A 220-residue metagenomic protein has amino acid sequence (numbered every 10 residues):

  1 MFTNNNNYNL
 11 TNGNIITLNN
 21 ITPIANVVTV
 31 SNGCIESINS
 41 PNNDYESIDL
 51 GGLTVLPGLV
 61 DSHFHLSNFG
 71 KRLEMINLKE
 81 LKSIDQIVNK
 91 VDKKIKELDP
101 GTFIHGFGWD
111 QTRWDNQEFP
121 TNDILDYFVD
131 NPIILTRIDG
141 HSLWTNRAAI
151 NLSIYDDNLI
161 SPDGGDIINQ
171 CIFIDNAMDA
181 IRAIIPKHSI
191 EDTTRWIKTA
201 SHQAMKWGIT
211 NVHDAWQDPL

Functional and structural regions predicted by a protein language model:
N6-T11, I16, N20-S31, I35-S37 (+1 more regions): Divalent metal-binding segments
